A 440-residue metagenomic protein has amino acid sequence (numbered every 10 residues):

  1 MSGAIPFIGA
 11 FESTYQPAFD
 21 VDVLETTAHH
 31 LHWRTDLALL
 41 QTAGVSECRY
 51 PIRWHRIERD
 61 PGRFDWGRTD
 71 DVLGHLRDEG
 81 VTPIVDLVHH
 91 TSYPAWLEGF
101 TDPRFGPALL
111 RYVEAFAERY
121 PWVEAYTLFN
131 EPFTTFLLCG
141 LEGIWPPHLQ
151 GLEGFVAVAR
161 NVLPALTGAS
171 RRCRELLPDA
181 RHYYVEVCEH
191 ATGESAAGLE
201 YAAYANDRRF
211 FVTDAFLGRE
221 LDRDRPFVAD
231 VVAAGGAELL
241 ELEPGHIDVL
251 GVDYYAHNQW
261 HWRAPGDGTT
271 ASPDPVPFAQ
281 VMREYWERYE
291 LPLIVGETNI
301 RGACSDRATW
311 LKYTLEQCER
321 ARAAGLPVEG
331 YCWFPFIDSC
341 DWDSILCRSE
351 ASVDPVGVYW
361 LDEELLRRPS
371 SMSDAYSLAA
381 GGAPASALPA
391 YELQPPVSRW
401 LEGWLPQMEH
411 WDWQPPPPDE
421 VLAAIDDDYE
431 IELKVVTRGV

Functional and structural regions predicted by a protein language model:
S2-I8, D70-D306, E316-G439: Active-site region of glycoside hydrolase catalytic domains
G3-A18, L24, A38, E47-C48: N-terminal regions that are enriched for targeting/export leaders and immediately downstream pro/stem segments
A10, T26-A28, R34-D36, E47 (+1 more regions): Glycan-recognition patch characteristic of GH18 chitinases/ENGases and related GlcNAc/peptidoglycan-binding proteins
A18-L31, P103: Active-site mouth loops of central-metabolism enzymes
V21, D60-F64, L97-F100, S305-A308: Short, solvent-exposed loop/turn segments at secondary-structure boundaries
L31-R53, E243-G245, V249: Catalytic domains of carbohydrate-active enzymes, especially glycoside hydrolases
A43-T69, V85-V88: Aromatic-lined carbohydrate-binding/catalytic grooves of carbohydrate-active enzymes
L311: Surface-exposed substrate-engagement region within the catalytic domains of secreted or surface-exposed extracellular
